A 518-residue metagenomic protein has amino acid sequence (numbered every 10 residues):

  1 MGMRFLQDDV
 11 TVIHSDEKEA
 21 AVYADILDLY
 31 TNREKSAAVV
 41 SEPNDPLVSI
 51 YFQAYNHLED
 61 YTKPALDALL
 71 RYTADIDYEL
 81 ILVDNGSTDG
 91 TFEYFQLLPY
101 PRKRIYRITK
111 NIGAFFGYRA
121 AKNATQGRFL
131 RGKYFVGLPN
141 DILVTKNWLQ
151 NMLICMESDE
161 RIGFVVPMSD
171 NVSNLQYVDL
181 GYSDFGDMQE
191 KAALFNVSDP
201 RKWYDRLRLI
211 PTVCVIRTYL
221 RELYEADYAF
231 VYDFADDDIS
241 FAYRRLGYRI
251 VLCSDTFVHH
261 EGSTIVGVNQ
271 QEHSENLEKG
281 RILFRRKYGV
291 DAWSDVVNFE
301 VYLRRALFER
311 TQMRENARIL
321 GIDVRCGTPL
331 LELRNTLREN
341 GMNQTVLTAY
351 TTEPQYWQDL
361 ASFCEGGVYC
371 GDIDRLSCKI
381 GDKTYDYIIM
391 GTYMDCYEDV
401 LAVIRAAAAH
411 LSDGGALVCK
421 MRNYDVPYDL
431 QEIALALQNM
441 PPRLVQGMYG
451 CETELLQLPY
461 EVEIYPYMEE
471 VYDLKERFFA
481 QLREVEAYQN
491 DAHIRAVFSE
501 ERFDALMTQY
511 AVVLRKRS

Functional and structural regions predicted by a protein language model:
H57-R71: Short, well-formed alpha-helical segments that are part of the catalytic scaffolds of diverse glycosyltransferases
D67-D77, T336-E339: Short, acidic, metal-binding catalytic loop of nucleotide-sugar glycosyltransferases
D84-E93: A conserved acidic beta->alpha catalytic loop
I108-R128: Glycine-rich, basic loop-to-helix element that forms the pyrophosphate-binding segment of sugar-nucleotide handling
F129-L143: Short beta-strand-to-loop acidic/aromatic patch adjacent to the donor-nucleotide binding site
I142-G181: Conserved donor NDP-sugar-binding/catalytic core segment of glycosyltransferases
F185, A193-T218, Y232: A recurrent flexible, glycine/aromatic-enriched loop bordering the glycosyltransferase active site that acts as
L207-V213, E222-H259: Donor nucleotide-sugar recognition loop
